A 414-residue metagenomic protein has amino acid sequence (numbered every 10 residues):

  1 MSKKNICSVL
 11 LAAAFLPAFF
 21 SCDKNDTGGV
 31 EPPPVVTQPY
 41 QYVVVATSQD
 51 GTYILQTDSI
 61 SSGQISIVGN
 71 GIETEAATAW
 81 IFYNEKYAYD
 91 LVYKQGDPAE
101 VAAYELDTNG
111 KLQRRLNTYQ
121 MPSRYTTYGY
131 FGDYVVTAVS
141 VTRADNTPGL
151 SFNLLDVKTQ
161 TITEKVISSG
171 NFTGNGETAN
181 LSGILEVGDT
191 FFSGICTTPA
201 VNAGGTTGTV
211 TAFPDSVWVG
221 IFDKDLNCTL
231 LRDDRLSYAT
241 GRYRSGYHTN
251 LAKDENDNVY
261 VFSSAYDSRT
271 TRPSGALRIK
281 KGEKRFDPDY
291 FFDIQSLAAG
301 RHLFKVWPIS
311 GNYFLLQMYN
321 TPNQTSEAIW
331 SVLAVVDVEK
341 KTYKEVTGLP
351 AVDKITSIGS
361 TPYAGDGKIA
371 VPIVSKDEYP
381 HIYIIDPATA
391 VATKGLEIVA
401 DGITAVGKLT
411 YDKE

Functional and structural regions predicted by a protein language model:
M1-Y42: Bacterial Sec-dependent N-terminal signal peptides
I54-T161: Post-signal peptide N-terminal segment of secreted/secretory-pathway proteins
S59, V101-E105, P148-T161, T206-N227 (+3 more regions): Beta-propeller blade signature
Q64-A76, G110-P122, T161-G176, C228-S237 (+3 more regions): Beta-propeller fold detector
E73-E85, Q120-D133, T173-I184, T240-L251 (+3 more regions): Repeated scaffold domains used in trafficking and secretory/extracellular systems, primarily beta-propellers
E85-K86, G132-D133, G188-D189, N256-N258 (+2 more regions): Short coil/turn segments that connect the beta-strands within blades of beta-propeller domains
T137-G149, F192-D215, Y260-P273, L316-I329 (+1 more regions): Short, conserved, GDST-rich strand-edge loop motifs in beta-rich repeat architectures
D287-E378: Intrinsically disordered, low-complexity segments enriched in Gly and acidic/Ser/Thr residues that form flexible
